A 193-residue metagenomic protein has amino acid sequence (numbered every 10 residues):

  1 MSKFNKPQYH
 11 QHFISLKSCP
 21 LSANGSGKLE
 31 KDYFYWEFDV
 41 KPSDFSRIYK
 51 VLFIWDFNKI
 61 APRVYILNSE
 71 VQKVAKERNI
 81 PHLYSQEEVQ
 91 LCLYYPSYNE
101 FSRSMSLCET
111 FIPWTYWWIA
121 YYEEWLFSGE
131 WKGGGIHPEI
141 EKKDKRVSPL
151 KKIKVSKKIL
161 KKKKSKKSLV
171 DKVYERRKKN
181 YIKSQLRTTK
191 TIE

Functional and structural regions predicted by a protein language model:
M1-Y35: Charge-rich, low-complexity N-terminal segments
S2-N5, F101-S104, C108, E175: Intrinsic-disorder-associated interaction segments
I14, S18-S22, A120, E124 (+3 more regions): Generic surface-pattern signal
S26-C92, P96, S106: Compact alpha/beta protein-protein interaction domains typified by the UBC
F34-F38, W114, W118, W131 (+1 more regions): Bulky hydrophobic/aromatic packing residues
A75-N79, L91-Y98, W131-I140, K154: Noncatalytic linker/hinge segments flanking ATPase motor cores
V89-W131: Ampiphathic alpha-helical segments that act as solvent-exposed interaction surfaces
S128-E193: Charge-rich (especially acidic), low-complexity segments
